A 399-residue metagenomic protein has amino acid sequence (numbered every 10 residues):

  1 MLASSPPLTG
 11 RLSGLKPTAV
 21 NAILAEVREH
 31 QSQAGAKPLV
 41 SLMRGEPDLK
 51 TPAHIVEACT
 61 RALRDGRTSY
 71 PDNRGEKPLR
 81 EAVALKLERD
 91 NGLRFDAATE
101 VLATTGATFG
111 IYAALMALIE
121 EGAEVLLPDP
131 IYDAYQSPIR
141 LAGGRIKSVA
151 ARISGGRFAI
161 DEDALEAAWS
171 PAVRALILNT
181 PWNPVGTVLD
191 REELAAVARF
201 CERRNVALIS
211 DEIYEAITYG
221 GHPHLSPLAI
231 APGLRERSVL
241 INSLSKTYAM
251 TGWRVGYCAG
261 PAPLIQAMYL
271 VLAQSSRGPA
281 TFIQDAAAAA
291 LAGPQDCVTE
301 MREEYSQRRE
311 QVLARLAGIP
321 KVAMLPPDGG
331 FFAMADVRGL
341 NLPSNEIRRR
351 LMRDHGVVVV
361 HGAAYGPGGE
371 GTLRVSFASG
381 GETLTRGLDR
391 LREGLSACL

Functional and structural regions predicted by a protein language model:
L2-G106, A113, A290-G293, C398-L399: N-terminal small-domain helix-loop-helix segment of the aminotransferase-like
H30, A34, A142, R203-R204 (+2 more regions): Helix C-cap/helix->beta junction micro-motif
R67-R199, A216-I217, H224-P232, R390: Conserved core of the PLP fold type I
E166-A167, N341-P343, R350-V359, Y365-L399: PLP-dependent enzyme catalytic core of the Aspartate aminotransferase-like
I230-A267, P279: Active-site PLP attachment segment
A262, P279-Q295, E300-M301: Structural motif of enzymes handling amino- and sulfur-group chemistry
M268-A273, L291-L313, S344: Structural signature of PLP-dependent enzymes
A288, E304-L313, M324-V337: Conserved glycine-rich beta-strand-loop-beta hairpin in the small C-terminal domain of fold type I
